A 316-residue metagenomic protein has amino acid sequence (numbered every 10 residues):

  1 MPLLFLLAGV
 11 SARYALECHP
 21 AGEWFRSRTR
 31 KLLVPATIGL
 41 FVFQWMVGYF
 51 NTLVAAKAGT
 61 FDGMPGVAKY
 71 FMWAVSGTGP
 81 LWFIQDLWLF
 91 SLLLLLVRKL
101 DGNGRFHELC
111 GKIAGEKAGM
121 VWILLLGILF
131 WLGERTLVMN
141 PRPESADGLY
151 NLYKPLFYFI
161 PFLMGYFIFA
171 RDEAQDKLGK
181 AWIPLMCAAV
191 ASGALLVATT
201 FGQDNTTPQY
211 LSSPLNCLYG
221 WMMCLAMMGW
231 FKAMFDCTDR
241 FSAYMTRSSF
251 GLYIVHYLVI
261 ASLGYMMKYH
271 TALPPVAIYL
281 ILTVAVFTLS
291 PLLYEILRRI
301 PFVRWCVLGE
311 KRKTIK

Functional and structural regions predicted by a protein language model:
M1-K316: Alpha-helical transmembrane segments and their immediate juxtamembrane cytosolic regions
